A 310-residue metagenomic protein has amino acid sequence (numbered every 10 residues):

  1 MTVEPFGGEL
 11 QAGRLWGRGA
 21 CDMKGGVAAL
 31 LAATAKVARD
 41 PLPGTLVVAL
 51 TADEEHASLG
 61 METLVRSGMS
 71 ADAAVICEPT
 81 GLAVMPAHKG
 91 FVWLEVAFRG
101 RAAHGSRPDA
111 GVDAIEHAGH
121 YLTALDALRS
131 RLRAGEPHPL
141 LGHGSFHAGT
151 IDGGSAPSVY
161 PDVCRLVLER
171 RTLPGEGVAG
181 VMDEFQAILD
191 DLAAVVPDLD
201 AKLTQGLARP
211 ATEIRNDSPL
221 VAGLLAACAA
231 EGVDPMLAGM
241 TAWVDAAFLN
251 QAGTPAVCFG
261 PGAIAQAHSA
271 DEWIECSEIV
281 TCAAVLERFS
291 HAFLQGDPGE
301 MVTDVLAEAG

Functional and structural regions predicted by a protein language model:
M1-V47: Active-site metal-coordination/substrate-binding segment of hydrolases, especially metallo-dependent peptidases
G8-E9, D40-L42, R66-M69, P86-G90 (+2 more regions): Solvent-exposed alpha-helices and their adjacent loops that cap or buttress functional pockets in soluble metabolic
G13-R14, V47, D72-V75, S145 (+1 more regions): Structural motif
R18, A49-T51, M236-M240: Structural motif
C21-D22, H56, T241: Glycosyltransferase donor-binding loop in the core domain
P43-E116, H120: Histidine/acidic-residue-rich, glycine-tolerant segments that coordinate divalent metal ions
P86, E95-G310: Metal-dependent amide/peptide-bond hydrolase catalytic core, centered on the "pita-bread" metallohydrolase fold
